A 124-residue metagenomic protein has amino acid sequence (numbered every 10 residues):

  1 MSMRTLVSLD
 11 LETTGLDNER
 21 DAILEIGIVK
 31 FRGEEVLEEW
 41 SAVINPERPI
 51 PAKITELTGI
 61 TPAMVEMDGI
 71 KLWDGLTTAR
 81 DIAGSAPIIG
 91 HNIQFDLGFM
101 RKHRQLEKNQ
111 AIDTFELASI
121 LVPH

Functional and structural regions predicted by a protein language model:
M1-Q110, E116, P123-H124: Conserved non-catalytic scaffold segment of RNase H-like nuclease domains
